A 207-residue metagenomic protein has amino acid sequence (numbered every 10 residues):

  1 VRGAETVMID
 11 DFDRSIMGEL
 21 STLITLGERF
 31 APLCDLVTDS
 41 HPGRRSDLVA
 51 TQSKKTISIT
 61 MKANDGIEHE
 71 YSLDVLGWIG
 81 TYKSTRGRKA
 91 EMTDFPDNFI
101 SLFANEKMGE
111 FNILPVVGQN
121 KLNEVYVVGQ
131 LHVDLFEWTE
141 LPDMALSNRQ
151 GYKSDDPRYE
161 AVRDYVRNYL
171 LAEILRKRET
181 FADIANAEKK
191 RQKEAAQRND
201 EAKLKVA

Functional and structural regions predicted by a protein language model:
V1-F95: Glycine/threonine-rich ATP-lid/beta-loop region of ATP-binding domains
S53-A207: Charged regulatory segments coupled to nucleotide-binding catalytic modules in large multidomain enzymes
